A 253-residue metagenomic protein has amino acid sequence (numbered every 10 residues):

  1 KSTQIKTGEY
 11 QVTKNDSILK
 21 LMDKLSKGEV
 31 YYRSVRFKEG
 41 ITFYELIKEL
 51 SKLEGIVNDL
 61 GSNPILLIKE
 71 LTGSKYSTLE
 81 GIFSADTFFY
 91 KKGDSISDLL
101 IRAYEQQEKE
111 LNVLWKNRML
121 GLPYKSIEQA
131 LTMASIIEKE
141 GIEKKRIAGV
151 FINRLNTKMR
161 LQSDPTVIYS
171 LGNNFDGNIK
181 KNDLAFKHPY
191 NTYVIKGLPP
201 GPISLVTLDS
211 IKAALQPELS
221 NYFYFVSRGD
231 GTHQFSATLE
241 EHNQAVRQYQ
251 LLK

Functional and structural regions predicted by a protein language model:
K1-I5, E39-F43, I65: Acidic helix-start/capping segments at beta-turn-to-alpha-helix junctions
K1-V30: Terminal hydrophobic membrane-targeting helix
Q11, E54-I56, E70-K253: Bacterial extracytoplasmic/cell-wall-associated proteins, especially those involved in peptidoglycan
N15, E39-G40, G93: Short gly/acidic/polar-rich coil/turn motifs that serve as flexible hinges in modular proteins
G28-G55, M119-I127: Glycine-rich loop/hinge motif
V57-L66: Extended intrinsically disordered, low-complexity coil regions enriched in Ser, Thr, Gly, Ala and often Pro
